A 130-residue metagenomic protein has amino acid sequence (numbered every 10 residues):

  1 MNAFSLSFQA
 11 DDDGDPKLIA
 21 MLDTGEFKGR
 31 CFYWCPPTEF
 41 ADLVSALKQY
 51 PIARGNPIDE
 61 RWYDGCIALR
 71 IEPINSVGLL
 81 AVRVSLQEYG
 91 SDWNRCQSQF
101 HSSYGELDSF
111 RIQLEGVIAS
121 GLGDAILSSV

Functional and structural regions predicted by a protein language model:
M1-G29: N-terminal domain-start interaction segment
F4-Q9, I52-S76, S120-V130: DNA polymerase processivity clamps
A10-I19, C66-N94: Intrinsic, low-complexity N-terminal interaction/targeting segments
T24-E26, P37, L86-E88: Beta-strand elements of well-folded, non-transmembrane domains
T24-Y33, I52-N56, W93-H101: A cross-kingdom feature marking solvent-exposed beta-strand/loop segments within repeated, beta-rich binding/scaffold
Y33-E60: Extended intrinsically disordered, low-complexity coil regions enriched in Ser, Thr, Gly, Ala and often Pro
F40-L43, L47, V82, F110-L114: Short, structured motif recognition centered on aromatic/hydrophobic residues
S91-V130: Mixed-charge, glycine-accented linear interaction segment located at domain edges/termini
